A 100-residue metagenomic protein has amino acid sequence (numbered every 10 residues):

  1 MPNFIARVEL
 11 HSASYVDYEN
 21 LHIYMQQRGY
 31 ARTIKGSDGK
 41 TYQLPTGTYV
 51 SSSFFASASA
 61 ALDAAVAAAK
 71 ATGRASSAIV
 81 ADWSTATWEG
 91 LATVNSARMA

Functional and structural regions predicted by a protein language model:
I5-E9, T48: Short glycine-rich or small-residue beta-strand-to-loop segments that form or flank ligand, phosphate, metal/Fe-S
E9-V16: Short, surface-exposed ligand-recognition loops at beta-strand->loop->(often short) alpha-helix junctions that present
H11, S52, A81-D82: A structural detector for beta-sheet-dominated domains
Y18-S37: Short, flexible N-terminal segments of the mature chain
A31-A75: Short, intrinsically disordered low-complexity segments
A68-T93: C-terminal structural segments of small proteins and small subunits
A97-A100: Ribonuclease/tRNase effector modules and their secretory precursors
